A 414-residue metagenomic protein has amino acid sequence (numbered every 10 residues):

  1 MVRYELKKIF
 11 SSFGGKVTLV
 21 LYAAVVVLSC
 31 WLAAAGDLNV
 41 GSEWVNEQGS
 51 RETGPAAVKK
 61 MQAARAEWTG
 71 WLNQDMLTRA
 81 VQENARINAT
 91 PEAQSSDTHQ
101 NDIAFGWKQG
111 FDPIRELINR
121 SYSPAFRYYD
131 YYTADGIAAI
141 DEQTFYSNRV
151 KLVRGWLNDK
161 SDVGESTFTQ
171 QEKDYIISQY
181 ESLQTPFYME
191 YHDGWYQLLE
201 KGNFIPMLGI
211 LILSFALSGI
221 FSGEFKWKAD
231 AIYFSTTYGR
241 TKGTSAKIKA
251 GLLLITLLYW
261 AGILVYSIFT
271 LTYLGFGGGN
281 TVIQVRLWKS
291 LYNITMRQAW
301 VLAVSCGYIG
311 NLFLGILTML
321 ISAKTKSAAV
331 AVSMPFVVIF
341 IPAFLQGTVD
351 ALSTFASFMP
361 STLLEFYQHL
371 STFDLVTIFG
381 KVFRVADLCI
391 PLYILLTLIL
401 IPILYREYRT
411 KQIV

Functional and structural regions predicted by a protein language model:
M1-K16: Aromatic- and glycine-rich beta-strand/loop motifs that create alpha-glucan
E5-K8, L320-K324, Y393-V414: Junction motif at the cytosolic side of a transmembrane helix
G14, G239-R240, M296, S327-V332: Membrane-helix interface segments
A23-L72, A80, F145-E224, S245-K324 (+1 more regions): Secretory targeting signals
L32-A35, T325-T362: Transmembrane helix segments
G70-L183: Long, solvent-exposed extracytoplasmic domains/loops
L217-I232, T236, R240: Transmembrane helix boundary and interhelical loop/hinge segments in multi-pass membrane proteins
G219, S267, M319, V332-F336 (+2 more regions): Transmembrane alpha-helix boundary and packing residues in multipass membrane permease domains and related
